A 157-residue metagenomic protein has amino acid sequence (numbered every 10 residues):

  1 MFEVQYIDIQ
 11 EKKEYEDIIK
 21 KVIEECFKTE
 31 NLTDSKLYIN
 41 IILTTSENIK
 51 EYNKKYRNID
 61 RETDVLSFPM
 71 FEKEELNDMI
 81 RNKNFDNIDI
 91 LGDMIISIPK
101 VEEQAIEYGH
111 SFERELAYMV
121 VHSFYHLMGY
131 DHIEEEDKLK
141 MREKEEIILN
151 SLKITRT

Functional and structural regions predicted by a protein language model:
M1-A117, L127-T157: An acidic/histidine-cluster motif and surrounding catalytic segment that typifies divalent-metal-assisted enzyme active
